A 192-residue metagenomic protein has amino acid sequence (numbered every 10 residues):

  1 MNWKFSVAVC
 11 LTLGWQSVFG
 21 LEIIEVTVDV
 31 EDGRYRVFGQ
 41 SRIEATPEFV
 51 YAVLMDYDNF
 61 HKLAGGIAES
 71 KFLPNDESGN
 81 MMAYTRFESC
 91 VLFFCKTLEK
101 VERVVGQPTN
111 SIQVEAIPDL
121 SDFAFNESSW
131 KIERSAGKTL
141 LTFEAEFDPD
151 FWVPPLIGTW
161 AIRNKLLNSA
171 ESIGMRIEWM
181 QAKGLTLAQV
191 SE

Functional and structural regions predicted by a protein language model:
M1-V7: Bacterial N-terminal signal peptides that target proteins for export
V18-S78, N168, S191-E192: Hydrophobic ligand-binding cavity/cleft-lining segments
E31, K71-L120, E171-K183, L187-E192: Glycine-rich portal/gate segments that line the openings of hydrophobic small-molecule binding cavities
F38-S41, S70-F72, L98-V105, E127-R134: Hydrophobic/aromatic beta-strand elements that line small-molecule binding cavities or substrate pockets in beta-rich
I43-P47, F87-V91, G106-P108, L120-D122 (+2 more regions): Beta-strand elements of well-folded, non-transmembrane domains
V50-Y51, F60, V104, L141-F143: Hydrophobic pocket/interface hotspot
I117-N168: Beta-strand/loop substructures that line and gate deep hydrophobic ligand-binding cavities in soluble
